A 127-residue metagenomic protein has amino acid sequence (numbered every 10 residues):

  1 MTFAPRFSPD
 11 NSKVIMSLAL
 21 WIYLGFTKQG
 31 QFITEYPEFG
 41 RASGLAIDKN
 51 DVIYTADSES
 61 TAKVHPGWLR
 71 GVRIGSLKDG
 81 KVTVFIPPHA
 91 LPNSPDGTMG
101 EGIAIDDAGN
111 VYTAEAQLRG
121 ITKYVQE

Functional and structural regions predicted by a protein language model:
M1-E127: Sequence-structural signature of mature extracellular/luminal beta-sheet repeat domains, prominently beta-propellers
